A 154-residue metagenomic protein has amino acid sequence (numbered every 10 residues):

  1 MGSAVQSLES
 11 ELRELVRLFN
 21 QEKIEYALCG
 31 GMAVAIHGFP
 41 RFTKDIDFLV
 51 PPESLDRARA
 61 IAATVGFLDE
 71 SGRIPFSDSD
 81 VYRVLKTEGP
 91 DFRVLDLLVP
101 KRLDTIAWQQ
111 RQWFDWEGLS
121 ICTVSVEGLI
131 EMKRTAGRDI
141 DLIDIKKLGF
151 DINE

Functional and structural regions predicted by a protein language model:
M1-E154: Compositionally biased terminal segments of proteins
